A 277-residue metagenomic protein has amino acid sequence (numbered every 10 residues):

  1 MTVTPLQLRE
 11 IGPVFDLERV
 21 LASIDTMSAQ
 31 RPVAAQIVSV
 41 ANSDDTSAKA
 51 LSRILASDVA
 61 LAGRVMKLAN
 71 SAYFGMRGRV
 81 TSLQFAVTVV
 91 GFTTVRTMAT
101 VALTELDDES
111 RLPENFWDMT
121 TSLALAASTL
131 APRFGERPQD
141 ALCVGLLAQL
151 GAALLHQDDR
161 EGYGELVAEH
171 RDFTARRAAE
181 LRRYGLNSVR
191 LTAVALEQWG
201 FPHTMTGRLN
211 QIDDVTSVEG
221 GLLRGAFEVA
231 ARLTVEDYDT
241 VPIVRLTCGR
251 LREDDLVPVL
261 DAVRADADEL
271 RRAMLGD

Functional and structural regions predicted by a protein language model:
M1-G162, T174-L246, D277: Conserved alpha-helical "signature site" that marks functionally important helical segments or helix/loop junctions
L166: Helical (often loop-to-helix) elements that flank the catalytic cores of nucleotide-handling enzymes
H170-R171: GAF sensory/regulatory domain recognition with acknowledged cross-activation on helical regulatory dimers
V241-P242, L246-G249, E253-D277: Acidic, carboxylate-rich catalytic segments that either coordinate divalent cations
